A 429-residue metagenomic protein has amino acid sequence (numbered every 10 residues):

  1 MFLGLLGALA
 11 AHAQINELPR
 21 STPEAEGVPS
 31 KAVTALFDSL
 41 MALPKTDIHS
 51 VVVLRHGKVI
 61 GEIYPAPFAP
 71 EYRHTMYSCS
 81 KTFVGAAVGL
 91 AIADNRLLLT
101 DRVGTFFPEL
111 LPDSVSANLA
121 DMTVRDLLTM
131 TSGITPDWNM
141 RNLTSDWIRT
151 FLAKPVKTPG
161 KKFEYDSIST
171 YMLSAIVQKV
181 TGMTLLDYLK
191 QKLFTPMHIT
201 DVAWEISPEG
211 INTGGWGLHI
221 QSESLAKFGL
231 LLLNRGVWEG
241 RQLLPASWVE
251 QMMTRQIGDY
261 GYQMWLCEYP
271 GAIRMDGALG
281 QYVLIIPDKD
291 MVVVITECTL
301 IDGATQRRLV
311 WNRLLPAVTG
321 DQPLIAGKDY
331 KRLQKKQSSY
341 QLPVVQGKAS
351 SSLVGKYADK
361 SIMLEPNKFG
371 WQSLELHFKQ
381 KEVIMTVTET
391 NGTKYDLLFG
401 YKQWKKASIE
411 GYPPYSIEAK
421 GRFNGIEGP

Functional and structural regions predicted by a protein language model:
M1-A8: Bacterial N-terminal signal peptides
D38-F68, D290-V293: A short, well-structured edge-of-sheet supersecondary motif
G57, H74-V103, L127, L173-V177 (+1 more regions): Active-site SXXK
T75, D94-S132, T181-W216: Active-site helix/loop module of the DD-peptidase/beta-lactamase fold, centered on the serine-lysine SxxK catalytic
I134-L218: Catalytic-site signature segments of enzymes, centered on catalytic residues
M172-I176, W216-V237, Q281-C298, W311: Active-site-proximal alpha-helical segments within enzyme catalytic domains
S247-T296: Active-site Gly/Thr loop motif
K328-P429: Peripheral terminal and inter-domain segments
